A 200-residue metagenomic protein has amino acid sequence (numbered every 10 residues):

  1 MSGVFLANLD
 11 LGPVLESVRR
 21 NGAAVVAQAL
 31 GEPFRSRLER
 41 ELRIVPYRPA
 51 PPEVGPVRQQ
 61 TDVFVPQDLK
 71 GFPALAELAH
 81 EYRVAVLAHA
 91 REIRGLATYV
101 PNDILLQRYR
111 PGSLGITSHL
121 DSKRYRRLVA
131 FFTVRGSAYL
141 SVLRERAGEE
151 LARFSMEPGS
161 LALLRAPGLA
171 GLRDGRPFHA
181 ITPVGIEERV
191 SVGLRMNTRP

Functional and structural regions predicted by a protein language model:
S2-L96: Non-heme Fe(II)/2-oxoglutarate
L9, Y99, R124-Y125, A147 (+1 more regions): Short solvent-exposed loop/turn micro-motifs enriched in small/polar/acidic residues
A29, Q107-Y109, R135, R165 (+1 more regions): Structured loops at beta-to-helix junctions and adjacent beta-edge loops in soluble globular domains
V84-E92, P111-L120: Short acidic (Asp/Glu) patches
V100-R110: A short glycine-rich, His/Asp/Glu-containing loop-to-beta-strand
R108-P111, R124-Y139: Short, conserved beta-strand element in jelly-roll/cupin
T117-V129, E149-E150: A short beta-loop-beta micro-motif enriched in histidine and acidic residues
S141-P200: Catalytic core of Fe(II)/2-oxoglutarate
